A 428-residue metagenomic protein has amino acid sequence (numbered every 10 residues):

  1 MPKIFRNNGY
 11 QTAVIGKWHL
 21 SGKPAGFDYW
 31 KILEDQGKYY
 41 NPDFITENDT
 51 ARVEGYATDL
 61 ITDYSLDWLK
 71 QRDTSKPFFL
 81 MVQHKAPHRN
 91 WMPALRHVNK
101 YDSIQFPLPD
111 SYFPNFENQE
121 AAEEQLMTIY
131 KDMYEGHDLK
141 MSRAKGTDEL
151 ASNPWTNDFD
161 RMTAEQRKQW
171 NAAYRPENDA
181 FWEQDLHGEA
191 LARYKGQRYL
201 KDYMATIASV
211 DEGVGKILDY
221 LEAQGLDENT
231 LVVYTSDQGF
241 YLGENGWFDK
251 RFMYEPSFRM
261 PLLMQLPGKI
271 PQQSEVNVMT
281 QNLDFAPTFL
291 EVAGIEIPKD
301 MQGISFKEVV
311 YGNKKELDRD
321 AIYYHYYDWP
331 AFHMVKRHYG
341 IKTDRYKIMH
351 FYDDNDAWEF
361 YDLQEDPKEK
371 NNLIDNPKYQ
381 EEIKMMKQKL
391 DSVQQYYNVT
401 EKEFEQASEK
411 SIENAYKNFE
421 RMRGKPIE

Functional and structural regions predicted by a protein language model:
M1-Y352, D356-W358, P367-Q388, S392-Q395 (+1 more regions): Formylglycine-dependent sulfatase
Q364: Residues forming the ATP-binding cleft of Hanks-type serine/threonine protein kinase domains
K402-Y416: Short, charged, surface-exposed hinge/linker loops at domain edges that act as mobile lids or interdomain connectors
